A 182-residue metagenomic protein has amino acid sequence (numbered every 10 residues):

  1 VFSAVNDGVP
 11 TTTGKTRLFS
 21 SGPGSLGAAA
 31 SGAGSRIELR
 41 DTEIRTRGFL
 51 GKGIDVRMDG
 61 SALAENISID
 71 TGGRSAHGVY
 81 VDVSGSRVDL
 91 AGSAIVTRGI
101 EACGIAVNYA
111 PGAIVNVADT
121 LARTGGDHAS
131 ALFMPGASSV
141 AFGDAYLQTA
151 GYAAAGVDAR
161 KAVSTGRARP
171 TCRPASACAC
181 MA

Functional and structural regions predicted by a protein language model:
V1-N6, L26-G32, K52-M58, H77-D82 (+4 more regions): Predominantly extracellular/luminal carbohydrate-interaction, adhesion, and secreted-enzyme modules that are
G8-G24, R36-L50, G60-S75, R87-E101 (+3 more regions): Beta-strand-rich solenoid/repeat architectures in extracellular/passenger domains of polysaccharide-targeting enzymes
